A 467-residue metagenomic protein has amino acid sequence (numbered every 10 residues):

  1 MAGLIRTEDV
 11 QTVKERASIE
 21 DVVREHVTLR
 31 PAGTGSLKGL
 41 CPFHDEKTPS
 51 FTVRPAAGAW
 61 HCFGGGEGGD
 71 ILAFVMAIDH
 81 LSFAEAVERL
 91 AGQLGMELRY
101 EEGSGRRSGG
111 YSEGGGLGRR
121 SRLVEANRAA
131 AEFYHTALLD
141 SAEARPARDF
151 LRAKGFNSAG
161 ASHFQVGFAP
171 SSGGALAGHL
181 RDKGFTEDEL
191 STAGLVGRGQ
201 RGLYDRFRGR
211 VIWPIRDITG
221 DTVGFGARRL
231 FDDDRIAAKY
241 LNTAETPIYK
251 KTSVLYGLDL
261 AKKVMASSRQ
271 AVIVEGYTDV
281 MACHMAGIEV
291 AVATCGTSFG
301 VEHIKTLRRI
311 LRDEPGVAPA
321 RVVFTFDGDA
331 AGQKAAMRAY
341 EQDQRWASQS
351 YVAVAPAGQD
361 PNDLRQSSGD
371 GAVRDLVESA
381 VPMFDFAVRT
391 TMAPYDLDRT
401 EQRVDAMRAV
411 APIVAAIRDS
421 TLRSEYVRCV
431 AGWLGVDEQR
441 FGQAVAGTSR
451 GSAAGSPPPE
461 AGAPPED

Functional and structural regions predicted by a protein language model:
M1-S108, A169-P170, G174, S368 (+2 more regions): N-terminal structured subdomain of primase-like DNA metabolism proteins
T7, D217-I218, K262-A271, M285 (+1 more regions): A charged alpha-helical hairpin associated with nucleic-acid processing machineries
E8-Q11, E85-D149: Conserved active-site segments centered on acidic
V13-R16, E113-V124, D140-R145, V166-G173 (+5 more regions): Conserved phosphate/pyrophosphate-binding and hydrolysis machinery centered on Walker-type P-loop NTPases, extending
A17, A32, S112-E132, P170-A318 (+1 more regions): Phosphate-handling DNA/RNA-contact segment within nucleic-acid enzymes
C41, C62, V75, L151 (+8 more regions): Terminal peptide-recognition signature
D45, G66-E67, R229-L230, T278-D279 (+3 more regions): Conserved nucleotide-binding/hydrolysis micro-motifs of P-loop NTPases
